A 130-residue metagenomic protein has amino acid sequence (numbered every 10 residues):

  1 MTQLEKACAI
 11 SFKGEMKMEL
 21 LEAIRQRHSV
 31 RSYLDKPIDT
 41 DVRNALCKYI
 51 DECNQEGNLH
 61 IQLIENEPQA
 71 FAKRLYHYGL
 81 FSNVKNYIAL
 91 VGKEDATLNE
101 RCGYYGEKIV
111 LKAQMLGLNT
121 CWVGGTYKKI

Functional and structural regions predicted by a protein language model:
K6-I130: Acidic, surface-exposed loops and disordered segments
